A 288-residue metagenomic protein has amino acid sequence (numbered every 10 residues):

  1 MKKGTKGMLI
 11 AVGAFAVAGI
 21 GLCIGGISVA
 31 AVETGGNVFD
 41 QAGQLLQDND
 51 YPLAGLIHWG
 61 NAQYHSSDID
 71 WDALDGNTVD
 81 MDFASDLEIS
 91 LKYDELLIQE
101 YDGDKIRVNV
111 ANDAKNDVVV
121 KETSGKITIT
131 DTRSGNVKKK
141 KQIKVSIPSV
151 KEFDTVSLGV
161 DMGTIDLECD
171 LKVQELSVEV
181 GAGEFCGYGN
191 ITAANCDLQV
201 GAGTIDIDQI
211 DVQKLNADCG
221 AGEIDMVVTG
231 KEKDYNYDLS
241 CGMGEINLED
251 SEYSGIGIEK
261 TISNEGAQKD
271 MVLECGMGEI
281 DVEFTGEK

Functional and structural regions predicted by a protein language model:
M1-A11: Short, low-complexity patches enriched in S/T/P/G
G4, L96, Y101, T123 (+2 more regions): Intrinsic disorder/low-complexity segments enriched in polar/small residues
I10-I27: Hydrophobic membrane-insertion alpha-helices, especially the h-region of bacterial N-terminal signal peptides
G26-T130, K140-G159, I165-S177, M226-G230 (+1 more regions): Short linear S-[DN]-x-LW-Φ motif typified by the pepsin-like aspartic protease active-site region
S134-K138, F185-K288: Short, surface-exposed interaction patches in beta-rich subdomains that mediate adhesion/assembly near membranes
